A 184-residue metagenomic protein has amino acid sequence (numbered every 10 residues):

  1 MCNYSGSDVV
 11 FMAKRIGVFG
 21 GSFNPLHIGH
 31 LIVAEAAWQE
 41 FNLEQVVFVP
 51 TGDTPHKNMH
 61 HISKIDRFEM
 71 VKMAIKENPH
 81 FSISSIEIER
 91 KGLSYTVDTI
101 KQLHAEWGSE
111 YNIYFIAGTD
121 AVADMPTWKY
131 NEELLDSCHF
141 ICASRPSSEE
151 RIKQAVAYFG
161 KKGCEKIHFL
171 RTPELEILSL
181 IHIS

Functional and structural regions predicted by a protein language model:
D8-V10: Acidic, Ala/Val/Gly-enriched low-complexity intrinsically disordered segments
A13-N42, V46-G52, G118: N-terminal catalytic cores of NTP/NDP-binding nucleotidyl/phosphoryl-transfer enzymes
V18, V47, S84, Y114 (+2 more regions): Hydrophobic/aromatic beta-strand patches that form the interior of the parallel beta-sheet core in alpha/beta enzyme
F23-N24, D53-P55, D120-V122, P146-S148 (+1 more regions): Short, solvent-exposed loop/turn segments at secondary-structure junctions
G52-H139: N-terminal Rossmann-like or analogous alpha/beta NTP/dinucleotide-binding catalytic cores that position adenine
D136-Q154, G163-E176: Short, flexible loop segments at boundaries between secondary-structure elements
I181-I183: Conserved small/polar residues in nucleotide/adenosyl-binding loops
